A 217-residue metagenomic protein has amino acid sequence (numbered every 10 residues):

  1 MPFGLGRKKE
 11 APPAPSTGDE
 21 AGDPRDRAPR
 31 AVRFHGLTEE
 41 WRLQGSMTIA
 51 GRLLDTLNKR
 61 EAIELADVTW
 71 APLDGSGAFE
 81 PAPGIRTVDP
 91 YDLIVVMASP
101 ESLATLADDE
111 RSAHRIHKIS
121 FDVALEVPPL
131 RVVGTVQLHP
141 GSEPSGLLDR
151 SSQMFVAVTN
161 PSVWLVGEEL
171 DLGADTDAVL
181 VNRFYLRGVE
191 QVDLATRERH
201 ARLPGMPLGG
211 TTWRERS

Functional and structural regions predicted by a protein language model:
P2-S217: Conserved RNA-binding domains used in RNP assembly and mRNA/RNA metabolism
